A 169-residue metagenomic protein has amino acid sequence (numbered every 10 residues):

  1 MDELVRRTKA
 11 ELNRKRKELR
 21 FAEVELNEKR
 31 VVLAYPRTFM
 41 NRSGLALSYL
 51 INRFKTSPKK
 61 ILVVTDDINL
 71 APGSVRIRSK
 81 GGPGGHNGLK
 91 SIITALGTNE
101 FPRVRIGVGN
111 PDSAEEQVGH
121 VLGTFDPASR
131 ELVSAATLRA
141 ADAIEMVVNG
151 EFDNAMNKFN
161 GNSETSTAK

Functional and structural regions predicted by a protein language model:
M1-K80, K90-V104, P111-E116, E131-K169: Nucleotide and nucleotide-moiety/phosphate-recognizing core
R76-G82, V121-F125: Short glycine-enriched, charge-decorated loop/helix-capping segments at active-site entrances that position
G84-G88: Hydrophobic alpha-helical segments within soluble ligand-binding/sensing domains
I106-G109, F125: Short, loop-centered acidic/histidine patches that primarily coordinate divalent metals
